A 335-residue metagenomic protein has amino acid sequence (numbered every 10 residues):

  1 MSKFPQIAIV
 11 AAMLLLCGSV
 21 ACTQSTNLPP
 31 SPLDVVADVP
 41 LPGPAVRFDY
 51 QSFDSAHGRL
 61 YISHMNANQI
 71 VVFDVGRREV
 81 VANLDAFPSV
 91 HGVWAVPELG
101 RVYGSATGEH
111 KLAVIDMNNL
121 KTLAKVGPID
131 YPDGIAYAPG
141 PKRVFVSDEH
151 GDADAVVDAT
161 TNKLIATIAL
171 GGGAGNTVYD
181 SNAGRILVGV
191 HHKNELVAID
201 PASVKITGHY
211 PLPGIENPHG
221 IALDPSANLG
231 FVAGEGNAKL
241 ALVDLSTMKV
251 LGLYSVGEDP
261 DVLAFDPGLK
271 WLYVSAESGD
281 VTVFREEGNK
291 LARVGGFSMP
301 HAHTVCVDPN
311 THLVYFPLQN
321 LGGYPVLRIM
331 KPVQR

Functional and structural regions predicted by a protein language model:
M1-I9: Bacterial N-terminal signal peptides that target proteins for export
A8-S19: Bacterial N-terminal signal peptides
S19-R335: Predominantly soluble domains enriched in secretory-pathway, periplasmic, or organellar proteins
